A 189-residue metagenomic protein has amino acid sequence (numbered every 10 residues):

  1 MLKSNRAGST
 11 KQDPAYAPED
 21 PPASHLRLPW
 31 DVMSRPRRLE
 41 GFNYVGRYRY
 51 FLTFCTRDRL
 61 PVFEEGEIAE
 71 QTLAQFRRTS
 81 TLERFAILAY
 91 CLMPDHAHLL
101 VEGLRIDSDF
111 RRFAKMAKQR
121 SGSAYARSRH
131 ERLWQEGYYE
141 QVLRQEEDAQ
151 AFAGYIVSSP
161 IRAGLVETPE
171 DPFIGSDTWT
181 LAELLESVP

Functional and structural regions predicted by a protein language model:
M1-P189: Short catalytic/metal-binding and nucleic-acid-binding patches
